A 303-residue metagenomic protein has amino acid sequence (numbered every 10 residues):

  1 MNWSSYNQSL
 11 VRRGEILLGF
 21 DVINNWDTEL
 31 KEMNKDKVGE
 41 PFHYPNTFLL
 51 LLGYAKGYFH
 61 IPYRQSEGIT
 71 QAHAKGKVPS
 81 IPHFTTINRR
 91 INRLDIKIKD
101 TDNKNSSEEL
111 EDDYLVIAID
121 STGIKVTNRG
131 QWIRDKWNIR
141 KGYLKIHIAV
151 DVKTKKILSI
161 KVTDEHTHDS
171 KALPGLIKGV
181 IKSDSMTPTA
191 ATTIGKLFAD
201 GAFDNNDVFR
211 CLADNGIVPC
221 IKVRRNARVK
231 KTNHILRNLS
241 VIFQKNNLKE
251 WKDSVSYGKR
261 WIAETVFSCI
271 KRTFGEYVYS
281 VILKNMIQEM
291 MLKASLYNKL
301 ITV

Functional and structural regions predicted by a protein language model:
N2: Conserved, mostly hydrophobic/aromatic
N7-F59: Basic, short loop/linker segments at the boundary and entry of helix-turn-helix/winged-helix-like folds
L10-R12, I16, E29, N128 (+3 more regions): Short, function-defining helix-loop hinge/capping sites that tune catalysis or transport
L30, H168-A172, K231-T232: A short, polar/proline- and glycine-enriched secondary-structure boundary/capping micro-motif
K37-L51, A55-I61, G68, P79-S80 (+3 more regions): Polybasic low-complexity intrinsically disordered regions
N46, G53-Y58, L248-V303: Basic, amphipathic alpha-helical segments enriched in Lys/Arg and hydrophobic/aromatic residues
Q71-A72: Acidic/polar active-site rim loop that often engages polyanionic ligands
P188-T193, G201-R272: Helix-centered, glycine/charged polyanion-binding patches within enzymatic domains that contact phosphate-containing
